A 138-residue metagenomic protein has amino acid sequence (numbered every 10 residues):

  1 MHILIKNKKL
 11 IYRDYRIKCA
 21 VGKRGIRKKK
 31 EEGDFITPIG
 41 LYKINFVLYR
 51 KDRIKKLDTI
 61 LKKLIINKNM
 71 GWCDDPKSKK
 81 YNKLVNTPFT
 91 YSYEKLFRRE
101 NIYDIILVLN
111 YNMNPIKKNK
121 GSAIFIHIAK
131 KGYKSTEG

Functional and structural regions predicted by a protein language model:
M1-T136: Cell wall/extracellular polymer interaction/catalysis modules
